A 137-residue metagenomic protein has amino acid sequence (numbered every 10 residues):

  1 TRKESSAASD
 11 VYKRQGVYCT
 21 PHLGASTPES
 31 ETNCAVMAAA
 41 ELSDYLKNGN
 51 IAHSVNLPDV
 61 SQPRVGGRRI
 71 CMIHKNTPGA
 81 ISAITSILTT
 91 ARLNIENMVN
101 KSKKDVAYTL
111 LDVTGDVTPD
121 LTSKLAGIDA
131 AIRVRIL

Functional and structural regions predicted by a protein language model:
T1-A8, Y12: Single conserved hydrophobic/aromatic residue that forms the stacking wall/gate of nucleotide- or nucleobase-binding
K13, L23-L137: NAD(P)-dependent dehydrogenase/reductase Rossmann-like domain
G16-Y18: Short, conserved active-site loop motifs that form the nucleotide-linked donor/cofactor pocket
